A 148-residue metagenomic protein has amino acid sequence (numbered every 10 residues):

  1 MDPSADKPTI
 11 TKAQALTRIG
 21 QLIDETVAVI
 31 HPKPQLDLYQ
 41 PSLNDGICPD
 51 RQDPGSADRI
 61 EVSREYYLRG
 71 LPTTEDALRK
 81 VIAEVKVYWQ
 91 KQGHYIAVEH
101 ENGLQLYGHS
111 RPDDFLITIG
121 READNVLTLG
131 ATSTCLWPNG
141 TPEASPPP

Functional and structural regions predicted by a protein language model:
M1-I60: N-terminal leader/targeting segments
G20-A28, R111-P148: Extracellularly exposed regions in secreted/surface proteins, prominently low-complexity, repeat-rich
Q40-R51, A97-L116, G120-A123: Ser/Thr-rich, low-complexity intrinsically disordered terminal regions
P54, H94-Y95, E143: A generic structural signal for solvent-exposed, polar alpha-helical segments
R59-N102: Long, charged/polar, surface-exposed segments that mediate recognition or autoinhibition
I60-L71, L106-S110, I119-G120, G130-A131: Short beta-strand element of the conserved SAM-dependent methyltransferase core
